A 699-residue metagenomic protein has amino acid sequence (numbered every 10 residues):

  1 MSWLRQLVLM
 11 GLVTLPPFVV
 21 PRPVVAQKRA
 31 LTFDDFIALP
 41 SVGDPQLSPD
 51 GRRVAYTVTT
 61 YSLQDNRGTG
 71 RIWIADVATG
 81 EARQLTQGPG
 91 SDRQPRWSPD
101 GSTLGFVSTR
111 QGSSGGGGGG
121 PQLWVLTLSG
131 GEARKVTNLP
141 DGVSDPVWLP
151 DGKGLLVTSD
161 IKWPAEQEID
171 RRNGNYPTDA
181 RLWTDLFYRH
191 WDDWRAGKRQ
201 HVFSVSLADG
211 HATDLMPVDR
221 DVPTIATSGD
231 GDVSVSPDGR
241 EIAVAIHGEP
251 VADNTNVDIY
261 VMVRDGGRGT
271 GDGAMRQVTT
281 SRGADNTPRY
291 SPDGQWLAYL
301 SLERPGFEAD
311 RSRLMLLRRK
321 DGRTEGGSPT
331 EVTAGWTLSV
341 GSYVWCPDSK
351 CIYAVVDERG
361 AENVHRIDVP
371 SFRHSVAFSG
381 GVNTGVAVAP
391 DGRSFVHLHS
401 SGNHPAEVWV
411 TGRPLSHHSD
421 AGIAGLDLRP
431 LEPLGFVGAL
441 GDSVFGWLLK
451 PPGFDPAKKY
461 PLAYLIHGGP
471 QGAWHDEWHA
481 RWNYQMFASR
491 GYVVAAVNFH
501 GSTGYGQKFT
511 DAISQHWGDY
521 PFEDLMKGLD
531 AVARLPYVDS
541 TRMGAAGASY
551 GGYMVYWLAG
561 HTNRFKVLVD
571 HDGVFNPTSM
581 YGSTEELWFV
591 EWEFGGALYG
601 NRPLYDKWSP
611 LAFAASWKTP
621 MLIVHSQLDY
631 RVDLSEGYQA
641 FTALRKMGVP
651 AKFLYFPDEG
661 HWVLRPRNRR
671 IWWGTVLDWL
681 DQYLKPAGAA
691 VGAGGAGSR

Functional and structural regions predicted by a protein language model:
Q46, L156-T158, A165, D179-L182 (+8 more regions): Non-catalytic accessory segments flanking enzyme active sites
P49-D50, P99-D100, P150-D151, P237-D238 (+3 more regions): Residue-level detector of Asp-centered blade-edge/turn motifs that repeat once per structural unit in beta-propeller
G51-V54, G101-G105, L155-L156, I242 (+3 more regions): Hydrophobic beta-strand positions that form the internal "hydrophobic ladder" of WD40/Gbeta-like beta-propeller blades
V58-R71, T86-R93, G105-W124, E132 (+11 more regions): A flexible loop/linker signature enriched in serine peptidases of the S9 family
D76-G80, T127-G131, S206-G210, V263-G267 (+2 more regions): Short loop/turn segments that connect beta-strands within beta-propeller blades
K450, K458-G468: Short beta-strand element of the alpha/beta-hydrolase
K459, P470-Y484, F499, S635-E636: The serine-hydrolase catalytic nucleophile loop
N483, A488-S489, A496-R699: Active-site-proximal cap/loop segments of hydrolase catalytic domains
